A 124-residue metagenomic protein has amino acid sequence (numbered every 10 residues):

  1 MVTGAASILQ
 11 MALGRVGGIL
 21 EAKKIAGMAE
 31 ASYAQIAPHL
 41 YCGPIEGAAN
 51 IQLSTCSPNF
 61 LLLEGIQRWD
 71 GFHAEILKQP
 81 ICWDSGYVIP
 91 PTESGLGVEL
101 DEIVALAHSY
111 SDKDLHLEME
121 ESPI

Functional and structural regions predicted by a protein language model:
M1-Y87, P91: Shared catalytic-loop signature of beta/alpha-barrel
L96-I124: Extended hydrophobic packing segments that form well-structured cores
